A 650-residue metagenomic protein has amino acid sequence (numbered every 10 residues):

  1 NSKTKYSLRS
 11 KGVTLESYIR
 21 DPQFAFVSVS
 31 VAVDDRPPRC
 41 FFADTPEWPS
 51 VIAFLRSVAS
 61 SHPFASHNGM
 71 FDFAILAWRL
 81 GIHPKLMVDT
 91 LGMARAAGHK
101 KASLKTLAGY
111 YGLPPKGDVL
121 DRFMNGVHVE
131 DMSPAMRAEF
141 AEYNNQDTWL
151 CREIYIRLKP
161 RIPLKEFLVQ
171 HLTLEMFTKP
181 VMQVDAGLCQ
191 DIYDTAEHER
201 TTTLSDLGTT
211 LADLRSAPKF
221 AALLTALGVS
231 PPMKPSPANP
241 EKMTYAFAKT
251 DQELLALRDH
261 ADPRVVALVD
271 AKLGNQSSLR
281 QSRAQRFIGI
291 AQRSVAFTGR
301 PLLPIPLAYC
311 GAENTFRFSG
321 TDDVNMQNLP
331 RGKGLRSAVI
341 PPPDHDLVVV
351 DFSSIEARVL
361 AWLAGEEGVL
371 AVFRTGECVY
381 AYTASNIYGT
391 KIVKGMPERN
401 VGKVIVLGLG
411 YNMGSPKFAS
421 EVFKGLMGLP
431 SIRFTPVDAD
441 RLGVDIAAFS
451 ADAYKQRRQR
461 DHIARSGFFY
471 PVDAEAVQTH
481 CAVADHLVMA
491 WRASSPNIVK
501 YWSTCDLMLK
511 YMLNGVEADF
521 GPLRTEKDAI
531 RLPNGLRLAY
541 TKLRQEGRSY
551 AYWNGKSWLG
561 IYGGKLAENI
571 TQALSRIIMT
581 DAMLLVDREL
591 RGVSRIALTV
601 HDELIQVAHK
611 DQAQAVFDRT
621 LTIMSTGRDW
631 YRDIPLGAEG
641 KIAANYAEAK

Functional and structural regions predicted by a protein language model:
N1-K11, D21-F24, S28-S30, V119 (+5 more regions): Conserved "right-hand" nucleotidyltransferase catalytic core of DNA-directed polymerases
K3, M70-G81, R95-A97, A221-G228 (+2 more regions): Short active-site loop/helix that positions an aromatic residue
D21-K159, E166, Q170, Y380-G389 (+1 more regions): Active-site-proximal helix-loop-helix substrate-binding element of RNase H-like nuclease domains
A53-V58, R331-D346, V586-R591: A short acidic-Thr-Gly-centered motif at the start of a beta-strand
S66-H67, M87-D89, P341-I355, F418: Conserved catalytic palm subdomain of right-hand nucleotidyl-transferase polymerases, strongest for RNA-directed enzymes
Q146-R152, S353, G564-D587: Conserved pre-motif C helix in the palm subdomain of viral-like polymerases
L158-Q170, I578-L604: Active-site palm subdomain of RNA-directed nucleic acid polymerases
V586-G640: C-terminal structured "cap/appendage" subdomains that terminate the fold
